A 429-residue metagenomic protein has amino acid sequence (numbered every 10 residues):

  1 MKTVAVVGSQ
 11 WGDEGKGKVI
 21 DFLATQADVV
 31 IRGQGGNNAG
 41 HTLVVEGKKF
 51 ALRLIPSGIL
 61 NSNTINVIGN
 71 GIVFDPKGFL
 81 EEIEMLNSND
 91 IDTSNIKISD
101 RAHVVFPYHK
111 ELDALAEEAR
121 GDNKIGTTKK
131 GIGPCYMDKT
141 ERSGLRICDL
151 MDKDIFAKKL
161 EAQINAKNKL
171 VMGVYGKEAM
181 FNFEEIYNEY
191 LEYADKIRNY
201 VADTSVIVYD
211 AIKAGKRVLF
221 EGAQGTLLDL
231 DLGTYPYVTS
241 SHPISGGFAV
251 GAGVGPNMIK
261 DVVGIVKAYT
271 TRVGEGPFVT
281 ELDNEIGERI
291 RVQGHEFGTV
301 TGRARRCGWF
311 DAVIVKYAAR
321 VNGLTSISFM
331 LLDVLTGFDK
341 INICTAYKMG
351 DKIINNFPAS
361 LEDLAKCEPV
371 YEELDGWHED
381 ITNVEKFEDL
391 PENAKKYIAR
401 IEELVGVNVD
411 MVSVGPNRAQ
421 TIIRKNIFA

Functional and structural regions predicted by a protein language model:
M1-A429: Non-transmembrane, aqueous-exposed alpha-helical and coiled segments at domain scale
